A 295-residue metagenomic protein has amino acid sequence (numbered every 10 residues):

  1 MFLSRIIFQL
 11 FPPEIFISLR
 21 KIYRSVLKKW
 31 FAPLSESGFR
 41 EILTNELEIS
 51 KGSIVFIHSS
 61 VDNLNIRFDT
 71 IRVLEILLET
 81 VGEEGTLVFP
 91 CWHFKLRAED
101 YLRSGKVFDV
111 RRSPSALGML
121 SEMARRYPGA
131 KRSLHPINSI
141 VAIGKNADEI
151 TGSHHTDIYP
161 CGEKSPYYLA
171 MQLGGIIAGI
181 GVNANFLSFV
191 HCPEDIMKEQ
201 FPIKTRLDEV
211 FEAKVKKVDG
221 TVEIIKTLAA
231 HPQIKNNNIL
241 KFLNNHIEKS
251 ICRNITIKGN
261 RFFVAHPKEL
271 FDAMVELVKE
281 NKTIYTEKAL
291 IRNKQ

Functional and structural regions predicted by a protein language model:
M1-Q295: N-terminal and secondary-structure boundary signal
